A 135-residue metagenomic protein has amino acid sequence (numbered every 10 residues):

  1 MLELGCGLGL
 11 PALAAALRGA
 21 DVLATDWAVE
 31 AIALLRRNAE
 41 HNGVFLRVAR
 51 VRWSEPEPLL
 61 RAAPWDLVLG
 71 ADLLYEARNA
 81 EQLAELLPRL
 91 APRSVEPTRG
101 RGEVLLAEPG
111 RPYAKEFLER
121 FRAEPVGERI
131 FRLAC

Functional and structural regions predicted by a protein language model:
M1-C135: S-adenosylmethionine-dependent methyltransferases
